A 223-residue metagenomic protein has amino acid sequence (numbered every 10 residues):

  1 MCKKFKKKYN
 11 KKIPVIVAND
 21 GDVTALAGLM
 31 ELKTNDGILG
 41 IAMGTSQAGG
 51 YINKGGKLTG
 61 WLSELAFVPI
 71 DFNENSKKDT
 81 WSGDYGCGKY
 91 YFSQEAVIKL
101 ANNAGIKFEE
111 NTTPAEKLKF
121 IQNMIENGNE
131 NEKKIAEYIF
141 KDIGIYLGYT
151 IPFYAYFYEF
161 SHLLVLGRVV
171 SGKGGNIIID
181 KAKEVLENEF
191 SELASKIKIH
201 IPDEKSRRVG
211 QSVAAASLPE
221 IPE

Functional and structural regions predicted by a protein language model:
M1-K4: Two-metal-ion acidic nuclease core segments, chiefly of the RNase H-like superfamily
K6-N10, L29-E31, D36-G37, E74-E223: ATP-binding/phosphotransfer module of carbohydrate and carboxylate kinases, centering on a glycine-rich
P14-D20: General beta-strand structural signal in soluble alpha/beta enzymes
I16, G37-A42, A48, L164: Short glycine-aspartate micro-motif
G21, T45, V169: Active-site metal-binding loops of divalent metal-dependent hydrolases
V23-L26, K33, I70: Active-site glycine-rich loop that binds ribose-phosphate moieties when present
L26-A27, G40-I41, Q47-N53: Short beta-strand scaffold segments in enzyme catalytic cores
A48-D71, N75-K77, G88: Eukaryotic endomembrane system proteins
